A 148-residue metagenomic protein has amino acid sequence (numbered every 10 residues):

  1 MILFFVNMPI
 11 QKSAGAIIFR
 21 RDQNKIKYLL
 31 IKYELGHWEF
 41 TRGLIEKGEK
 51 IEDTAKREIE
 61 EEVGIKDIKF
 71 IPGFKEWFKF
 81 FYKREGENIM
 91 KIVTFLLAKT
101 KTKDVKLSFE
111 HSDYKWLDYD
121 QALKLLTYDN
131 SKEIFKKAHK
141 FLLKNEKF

Functional and structural regions predicted by a protein language model:
F4-Y28: Conserved N-terminal beta-strand and adjoining loop/helix that marks the start of the Nudix/MutT-like hydrolase domain
K12-A14, I26, K91-T94, S112: Change "...and in nucleic-acid phosphodiester-cleaving endonucleases..." to "...and in nucleic-acid processing enzymes
I18-R20, K32, K99-T100: Residue-level signal for short segments within beta-strands and strand-turn junctions of well-structured beta-sheet
K25-I65: Conserved Nudix-box catalytic region and its N-terminal flanking loop in Nudix hydrolases and closely related
L30, F95-L97, W116: Conserved hydrophobic/aromatic beta-strand scaffold that supports enzyme active sites
G64-K103: Active-site segment of metal-dependent pyrophosphate-handling enzymes, primarily the Nudix hydrolase catalytic core
K99, V105-K136: NUDIX/MutT-family hydrolases
